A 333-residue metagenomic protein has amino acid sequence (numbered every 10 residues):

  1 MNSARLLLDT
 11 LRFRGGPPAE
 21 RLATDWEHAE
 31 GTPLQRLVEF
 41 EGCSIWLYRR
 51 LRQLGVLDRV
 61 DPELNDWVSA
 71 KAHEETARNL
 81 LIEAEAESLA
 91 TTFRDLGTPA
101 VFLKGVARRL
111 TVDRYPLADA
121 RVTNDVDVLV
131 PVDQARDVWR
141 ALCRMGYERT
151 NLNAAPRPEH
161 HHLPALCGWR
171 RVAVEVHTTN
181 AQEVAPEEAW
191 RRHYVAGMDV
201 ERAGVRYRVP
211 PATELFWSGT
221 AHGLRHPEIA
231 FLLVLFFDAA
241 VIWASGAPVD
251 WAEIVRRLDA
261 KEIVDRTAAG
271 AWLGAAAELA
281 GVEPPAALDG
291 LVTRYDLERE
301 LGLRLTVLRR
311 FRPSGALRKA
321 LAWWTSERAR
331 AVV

Functional and structural regions predicted by a protein language model:
M1-N124, V130-V333: Conserved NTP-donor binding/palm subdomain of two-metal-ion nucleotidyltransferases/polymerases, i.e., the charged
